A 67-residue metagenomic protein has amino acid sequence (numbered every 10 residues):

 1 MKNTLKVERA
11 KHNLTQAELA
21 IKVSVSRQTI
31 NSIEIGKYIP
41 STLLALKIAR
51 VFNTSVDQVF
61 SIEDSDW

Functional and structural regions predicted by a protein language model:
N3-K22: Short basic helix-loop element that most often maps to the first helix and adjoining turn of HTH DNA-binding modules
Q16, R27, A45: Helix-turn-helix DNA-binding elements, focusing on the entry/boundary residues of the two helices that contact DNA
E18, T29, Q58: Residues in the helix-turn-helix
V25-Y38: Recognition helix of helix-turn-helix/homeodomain-like DNA-binding domains that insert into the DNA major groove
K37-K47, D66: Short, basic-rich loop-to-helix N-cap that marks the start of a DNA-contacting helix
L43-Q58: DNA major-groove recognition helix of helix-turn-helix/homeodomain DNA-binding modules
R50, F60-W67: Short, charged recognition helix plus adjacent turn of helix-turn-helix-like nucleic-acid-binding domains
